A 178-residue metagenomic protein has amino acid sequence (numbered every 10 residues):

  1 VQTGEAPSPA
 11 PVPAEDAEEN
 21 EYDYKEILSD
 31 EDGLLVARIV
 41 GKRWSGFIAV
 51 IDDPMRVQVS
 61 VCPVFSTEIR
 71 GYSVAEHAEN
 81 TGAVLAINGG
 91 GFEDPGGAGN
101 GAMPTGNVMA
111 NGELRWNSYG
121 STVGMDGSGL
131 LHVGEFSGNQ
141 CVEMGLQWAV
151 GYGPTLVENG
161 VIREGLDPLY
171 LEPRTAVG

Functional and structural regions predicted by a protein language model:
V1-R115: Zymogen propeptides
E26-I27, E93-P168: Active-site-adjacent helix-turn-beta-strand microarchitecture at beta-sheet edges that either contains or buttresses
W44-I48, G120, L171-A176: Short glycine-rich loop/turn motifs
I69-Y72, V142-L146, R174-A176: A short, polar/proline- and glycine-enriched secondary-structure boundary/capping micro-motif
V74-A75, E164-L166, R174-T175: Generic recognition of flexible, low-complexity loop/linker segments
V84-N88, G124, H132, G178: Structural recognition of the beta-strand scaffold that forms the well-ordered cores of secreted hydrolase catalytic
